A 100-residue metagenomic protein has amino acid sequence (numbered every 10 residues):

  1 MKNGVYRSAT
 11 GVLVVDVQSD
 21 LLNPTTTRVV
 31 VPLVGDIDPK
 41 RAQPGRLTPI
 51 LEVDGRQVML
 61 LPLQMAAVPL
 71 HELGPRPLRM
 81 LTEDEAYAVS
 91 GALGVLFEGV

Functional and structural regions predicted by a protein language model:
K2-G11, V15-L47: Compact nucleic-acid interaction/catalytic patches
T25-T27, L33-D36, P49-V53, P69-L70 (+1 more regions): Short, low-complexity, polar/charged sequence segments that are solvent-exposed and flexible
D38-L63: Aromatic- and Lys/Arg-enriched surface recognition patch
D54-V100: C-terminal terminal-subdomain/extension
